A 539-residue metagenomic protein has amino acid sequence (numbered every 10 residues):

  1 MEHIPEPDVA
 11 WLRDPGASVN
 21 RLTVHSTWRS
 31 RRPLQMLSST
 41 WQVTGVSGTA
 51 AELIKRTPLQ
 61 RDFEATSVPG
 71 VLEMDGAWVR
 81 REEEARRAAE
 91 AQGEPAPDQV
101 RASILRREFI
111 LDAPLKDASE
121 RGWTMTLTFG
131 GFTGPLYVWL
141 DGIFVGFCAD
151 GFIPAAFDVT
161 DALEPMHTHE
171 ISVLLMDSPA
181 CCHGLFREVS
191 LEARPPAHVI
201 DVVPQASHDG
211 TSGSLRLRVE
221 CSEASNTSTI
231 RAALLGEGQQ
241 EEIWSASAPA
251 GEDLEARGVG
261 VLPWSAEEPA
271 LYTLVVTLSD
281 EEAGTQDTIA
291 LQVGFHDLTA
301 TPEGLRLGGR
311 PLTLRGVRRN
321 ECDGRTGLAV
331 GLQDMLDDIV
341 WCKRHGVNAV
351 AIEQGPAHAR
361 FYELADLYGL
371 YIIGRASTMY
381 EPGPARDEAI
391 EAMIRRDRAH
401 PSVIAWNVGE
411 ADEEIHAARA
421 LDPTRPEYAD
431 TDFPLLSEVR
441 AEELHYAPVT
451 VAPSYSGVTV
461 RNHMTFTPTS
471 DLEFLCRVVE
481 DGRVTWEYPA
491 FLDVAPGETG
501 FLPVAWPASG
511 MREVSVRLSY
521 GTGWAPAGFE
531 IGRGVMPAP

Functional and structural regions predicted by a protein language model:
M1-R87, V514, P539: Accessory carbohydrate-binding/adhesion or oligomerization-edge regions at the termini of glycan-active proteins
M1-T23, T27-W28, P33, Q42-G48 (+7 more regions): Accessory beta-strand-rich segments of carbohydrate-active enzymes
W11, P15, V19-S26, S30 (+3 more regions): Carbohydrate-binding surfaces of carbohydrate-active enzymes
L72-L111, L115, G122-F129, T133-L140 (+6 more regions): Active-site-adjacent substrate/metal-binding segments within catalytic domains of carbohydrate-active enzymes
L105-R107, I153-F157, E252-L254, E498-V504: Short strand-edge motifs at loop-to-beta-strand transitions and within beta-strands of extracellular beta-rich domains
I110, T128, R216-S222, G457-T465: Short edge beta-strand/loop segments characteristic of extracellular beta-sandwich folds
L115-S119, C221-S228, M464-L472: A short beta-turn/strand-edge loop motif at beta-sheet boundaries
E164, E220-T299, E513, L518 (+2 more regions): Extended acidic/polar, glycine-enriched regions that form or flank non-catalytic beta-rich accessory modules
